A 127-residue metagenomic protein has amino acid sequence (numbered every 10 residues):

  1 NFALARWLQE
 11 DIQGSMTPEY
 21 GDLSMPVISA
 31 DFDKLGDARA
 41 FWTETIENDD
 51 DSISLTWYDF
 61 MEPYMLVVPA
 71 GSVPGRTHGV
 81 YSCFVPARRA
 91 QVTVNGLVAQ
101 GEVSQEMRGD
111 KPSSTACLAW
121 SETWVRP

Functional and structural regions predicted by a protein language model:
N1-P127: Targeting-peptide/extracellular-domain and disordered-appendage signature
